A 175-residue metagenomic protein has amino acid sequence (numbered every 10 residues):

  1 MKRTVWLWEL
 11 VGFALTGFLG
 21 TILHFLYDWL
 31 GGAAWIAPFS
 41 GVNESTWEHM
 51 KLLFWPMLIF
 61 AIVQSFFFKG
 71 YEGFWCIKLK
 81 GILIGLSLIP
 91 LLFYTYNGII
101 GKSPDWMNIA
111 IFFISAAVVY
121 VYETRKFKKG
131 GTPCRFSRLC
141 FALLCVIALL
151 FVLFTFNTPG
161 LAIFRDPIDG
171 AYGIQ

Functional and structural regions predicted by a protein language model:
M1-G12: N-terminal membrane topogenic signal
L10-I22, L26, M50-F66, L79-T95 (+2 more regions): Hydrophobic, lipid-facing residues on alpha-helical transmembrane segments of integral membrane proteins
T16-G32, V152-T158: Alpha-helical transmembrane segments of multi-pass membrane proteins
G32-G41, K102, G160-I168: Membrane-interface helix termini and inter-helical loops of multi-pass transporters
P38-K51, Y172-Q175: Short aromatic-rich membrane-water interface segments that cap or initiate transmembrane helices in multi-pass membrane
Y71, T95-W106: Membrane-interface helix caps and helix-loop-helix hairpins in membrane proteins
W75-L83, D105-I111, C134-A142: Cytoplasmic-side transmembrane-helix entry/capping segments in multi-pass membrane proteins
F127-Q175: Terminal transmembrane helical module of multi-pass membrane proteins
